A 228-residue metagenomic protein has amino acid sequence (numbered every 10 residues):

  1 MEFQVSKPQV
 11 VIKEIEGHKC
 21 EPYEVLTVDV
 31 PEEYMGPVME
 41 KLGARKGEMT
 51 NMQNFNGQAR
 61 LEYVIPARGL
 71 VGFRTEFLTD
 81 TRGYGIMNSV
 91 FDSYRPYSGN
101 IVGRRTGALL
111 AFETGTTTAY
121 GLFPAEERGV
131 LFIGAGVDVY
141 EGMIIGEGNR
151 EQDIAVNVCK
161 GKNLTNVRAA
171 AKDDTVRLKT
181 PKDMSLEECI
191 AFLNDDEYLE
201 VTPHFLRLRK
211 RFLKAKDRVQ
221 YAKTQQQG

Functional and structural regions predicted by a protein language model:
M1-G228: Accessory interaction regions appended to the cores of large information-processing enzymes
